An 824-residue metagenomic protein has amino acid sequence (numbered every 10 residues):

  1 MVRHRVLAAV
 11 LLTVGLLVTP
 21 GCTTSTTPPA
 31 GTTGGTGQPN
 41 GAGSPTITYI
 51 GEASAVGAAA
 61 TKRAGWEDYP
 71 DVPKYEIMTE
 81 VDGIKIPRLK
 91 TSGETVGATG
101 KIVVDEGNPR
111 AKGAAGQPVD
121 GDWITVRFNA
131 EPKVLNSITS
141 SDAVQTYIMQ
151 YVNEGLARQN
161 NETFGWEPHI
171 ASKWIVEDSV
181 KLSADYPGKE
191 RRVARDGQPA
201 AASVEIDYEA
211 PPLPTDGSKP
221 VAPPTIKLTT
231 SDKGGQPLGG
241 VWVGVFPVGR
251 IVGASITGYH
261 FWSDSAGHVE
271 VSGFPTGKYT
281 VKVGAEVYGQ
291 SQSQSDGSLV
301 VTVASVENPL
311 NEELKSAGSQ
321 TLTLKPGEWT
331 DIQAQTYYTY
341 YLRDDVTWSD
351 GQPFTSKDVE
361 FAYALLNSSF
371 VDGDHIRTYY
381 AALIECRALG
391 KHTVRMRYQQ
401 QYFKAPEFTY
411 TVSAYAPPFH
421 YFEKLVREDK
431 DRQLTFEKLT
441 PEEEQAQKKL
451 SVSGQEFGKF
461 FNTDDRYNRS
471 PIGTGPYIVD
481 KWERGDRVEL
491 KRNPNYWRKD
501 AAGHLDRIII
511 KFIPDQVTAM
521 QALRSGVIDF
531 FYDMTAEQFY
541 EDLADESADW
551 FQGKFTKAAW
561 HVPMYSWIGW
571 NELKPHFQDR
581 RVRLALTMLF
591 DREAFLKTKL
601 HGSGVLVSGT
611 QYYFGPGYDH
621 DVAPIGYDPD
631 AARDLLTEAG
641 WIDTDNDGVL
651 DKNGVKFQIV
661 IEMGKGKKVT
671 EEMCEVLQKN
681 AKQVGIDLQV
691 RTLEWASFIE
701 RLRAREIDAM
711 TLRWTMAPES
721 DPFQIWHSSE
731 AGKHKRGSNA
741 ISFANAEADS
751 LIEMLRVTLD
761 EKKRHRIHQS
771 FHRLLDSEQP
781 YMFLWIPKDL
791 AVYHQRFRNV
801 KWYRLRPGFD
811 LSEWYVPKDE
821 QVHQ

Functional and structural regions predicted by a protein language model:
C22, T26, E52, P223 (+12 more regions): Ligand/substrate-recognition segments at binding pockets and active sites
P29, T33-T48, E52, E483-V488 (+6 more regions): Detector for C-terminal structural segments
T79, K85-G100, D105-P109, D122-G217 (+4 more regions): N-terminal lobe/hinge region of extracytoplasmic solute-binding protein
V119, K278, V300-K325, Y341 (+1 more regions): Surface-exposed binding/hinge segments that line and control ligand-binding clefts or catalytic entry sites
E154, R158-G165, A414-D500, D628-D634 (+1 more regions): Gly/Pro-rich hinge or "lid" segments in bacterial periplasmic/extracellular proteins
T163, P168, V176-S183, E190-R192 (+11 more regions): Append "and occasionally in soluble cytosolic enzymes with long acidic Gly/Pro-rich linkers
T339-R343, E360, L365, T463-N468 (+4 more regions): Ligand-site clamp/hinge motif
S368-S369, G373, C386-A388, D480-K491 (+5 more regions): Extracellular/periplasmic solute-recognition and catalytic clefts
